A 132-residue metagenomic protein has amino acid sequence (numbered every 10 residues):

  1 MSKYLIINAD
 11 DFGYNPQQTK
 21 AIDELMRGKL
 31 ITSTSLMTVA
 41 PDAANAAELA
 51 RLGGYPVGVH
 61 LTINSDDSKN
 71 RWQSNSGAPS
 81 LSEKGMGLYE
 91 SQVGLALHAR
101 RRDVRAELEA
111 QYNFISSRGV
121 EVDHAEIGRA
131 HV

Functional and structural regions predicted by a protein language model:
M1-P16, I22: Boundary/entry segment of secreted carbohydrate-active catalytic domains
Y4-I6, I31-S35, G54-H60, V122-E126: Structural preference for beta-strand elements that scaffold enzyme active sites
D10-F12, M37-V39, H60-N64, G128: Active-site beta-loop-alpha junctions enriched in small/polar residues
P16-P41: A short alpha/beta connector and helix-capping loop motif
I22-G28, A44-P56, Q73-S82, S117: Acidic (Asp/Glu)-rich catalytic clusters
S68-L97: Active-site gating loops and adjacent loop-to-helix segments of metal-dependent hydrolytic enzymes
R102-I127: CE4/NodB-like, metal-dependent polysaccharide N-deacetylase domain that modifies extracellular/periplasmic N-acetylated
A130-V132: Conserved small/polar residues in nucleotide/adenosyl-binding loops
